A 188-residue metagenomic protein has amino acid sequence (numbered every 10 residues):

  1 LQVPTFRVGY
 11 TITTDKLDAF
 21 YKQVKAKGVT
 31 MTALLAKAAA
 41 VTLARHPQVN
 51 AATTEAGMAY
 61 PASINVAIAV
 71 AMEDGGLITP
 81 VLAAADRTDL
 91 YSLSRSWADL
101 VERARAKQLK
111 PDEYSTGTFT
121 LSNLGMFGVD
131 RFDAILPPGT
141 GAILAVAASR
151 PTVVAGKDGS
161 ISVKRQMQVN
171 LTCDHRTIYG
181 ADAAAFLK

Functional and structural regions predicted by a protein language model:
L1-K188: C-terminal catalytic/motor cores of large multi-domain enzyme assemblies
